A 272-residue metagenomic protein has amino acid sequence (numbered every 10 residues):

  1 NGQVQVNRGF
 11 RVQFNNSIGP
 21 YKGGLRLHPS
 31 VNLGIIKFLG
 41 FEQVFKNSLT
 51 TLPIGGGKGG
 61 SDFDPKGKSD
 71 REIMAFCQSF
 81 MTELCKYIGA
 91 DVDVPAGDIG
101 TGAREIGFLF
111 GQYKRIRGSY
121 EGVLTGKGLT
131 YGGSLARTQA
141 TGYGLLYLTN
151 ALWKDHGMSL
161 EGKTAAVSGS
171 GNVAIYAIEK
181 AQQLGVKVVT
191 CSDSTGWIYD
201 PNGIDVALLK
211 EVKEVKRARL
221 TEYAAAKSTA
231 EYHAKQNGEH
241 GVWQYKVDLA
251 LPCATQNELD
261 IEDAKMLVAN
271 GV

Functional and structural regions predicted by a protein language model:
N1-R11, N16, I35: N-terminal glycine-rich, Lys/His-bearing helix-loop that initiates the first secondary-structure elements of many
Q13-N16, G56-S61, G100-T101, D193-I198: Glycine-rich beta-alpha junction loops
N16-K37: Acidic, aromatic-enriched beta-alpha/helix-loop junctions
H28, N47-E161: Glycine/serine-rich phosphate-binding loop and adjoining beta1-alpha1 elements at the start of nucleotide-handling
L33, K37-F41, M74-C85, I106-G111 (+5 more regions): Predominant activation on well-ordered alpha-helical scaffold segments within soluble catalytic domains
T125-G128, G133-Q244: Glycine-rich phosphate/diphosphate-binding loop of Rossmann-like nucleotide-binding domains
D248-V272: ADP-ribose/adenylate-binding Rossmann-like module
